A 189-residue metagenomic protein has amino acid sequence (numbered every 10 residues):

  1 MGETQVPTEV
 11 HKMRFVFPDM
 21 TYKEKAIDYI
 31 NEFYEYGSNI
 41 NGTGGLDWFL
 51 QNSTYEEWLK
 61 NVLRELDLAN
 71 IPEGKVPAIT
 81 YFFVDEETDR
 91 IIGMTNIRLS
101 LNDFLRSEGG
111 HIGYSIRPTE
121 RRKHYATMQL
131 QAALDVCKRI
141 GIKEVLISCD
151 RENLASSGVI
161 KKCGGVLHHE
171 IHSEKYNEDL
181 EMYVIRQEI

Functional and structural regions predicted by a protein language model:
G2-H111, V136, Y176-I189: GNAT-family acyltransferases
T80-F82, R117-E120: Polytopic alpha-helical membrane proteins, predominantly small-molecule transporters/carriers
D89, H124, N153: Conserved G/P- and acidic residue-centered "switch" motifs that form tight phosphate/ATP-binding loops in soluble
G113, R117, D150, S173: Residue-level recognition of the GNAT/N-acetyltransferase active site
G113-I116, R122-D135, R139, G158-K162: Conserved acetyl-CoA-binding loop-helix of GNAT-fold acetyltransferases
R139-S148: Conserved GNAT acetyl-CoA-binding A-motif
I147-S157: Conserved beta-strand-loop-alpha-helix junction that forms the acyl-donor binding cleft
S148-C149, G164-E181: Conserved catalytic-core motifs of GNAT/GCN5-like acyltransferases
